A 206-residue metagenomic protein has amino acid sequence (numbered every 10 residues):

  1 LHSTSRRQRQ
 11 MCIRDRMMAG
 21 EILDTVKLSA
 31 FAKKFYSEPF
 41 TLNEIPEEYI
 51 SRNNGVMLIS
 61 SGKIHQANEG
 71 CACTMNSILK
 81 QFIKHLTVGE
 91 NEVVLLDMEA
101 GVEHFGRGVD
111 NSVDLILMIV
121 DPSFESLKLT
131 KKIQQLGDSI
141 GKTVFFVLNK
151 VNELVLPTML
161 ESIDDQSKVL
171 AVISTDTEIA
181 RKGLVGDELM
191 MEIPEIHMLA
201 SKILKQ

Functional and structural regions predicted by a protein language model:
L1-I13: Single conserved hydrophobic/aromatic residue that forms the stacking wall/gate of nucleotide- or nucleobase-binding
Q10, R14-S29: Conserved phosphoryl-transfer catalytic core
K33-V102: Phosphate-binding/switch loop-helix module in NTP-utilizing enzymes
S61, S174-T175: Active-site donor-binding loop signature of nucleotide-sugar glycosyltransferases
Q66, E178-A180: Short, acidic Gly/Pro/Ser/Thr-rich loop/turn segments
T74-V172, R181: Conserved catalytic-core segment of NTP-binding enzymes
G183-P194: C-terminal boundary of histidine-terminating zinc-finger modules
E192-K205: Short, amphipathic alpha-helical "lid/cap" segments that border enzyme active or binding sites
